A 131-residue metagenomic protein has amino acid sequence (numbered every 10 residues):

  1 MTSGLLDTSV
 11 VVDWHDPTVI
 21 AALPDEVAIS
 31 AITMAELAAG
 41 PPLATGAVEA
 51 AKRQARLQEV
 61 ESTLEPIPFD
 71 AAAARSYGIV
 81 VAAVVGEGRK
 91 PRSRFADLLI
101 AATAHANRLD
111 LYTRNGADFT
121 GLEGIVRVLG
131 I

Functional and structural regions predicted by a protein language model:
M1-G4, D25-E26, T63-E65, H105-D110: Short active-site oxyanion
M1-Q58: Short, well-structured N-terminal submotif of metal-dependent ribonuclease cores
S3, A101, H105-I131: Acidic, PIN/NYN-like endoribonuclease modules and their adjacent C-terminal/linker elements
L6-D7, S30, R92-R94, N115: Histidine- and aromatic-rich ligand-binding microenvironments
V10-V11, A73, L99-I100, A117-D118: Alpha-helix capping/helix-boundary segments
T45-V48, V84-V85, L129-I131: Short, hinge-like loop/turn segments at secondary-structure boundaries
E65-D110: Active-site neighborhoods of divalent-metal-dependent phosphate/nucleic-acid chemistry enzymes
